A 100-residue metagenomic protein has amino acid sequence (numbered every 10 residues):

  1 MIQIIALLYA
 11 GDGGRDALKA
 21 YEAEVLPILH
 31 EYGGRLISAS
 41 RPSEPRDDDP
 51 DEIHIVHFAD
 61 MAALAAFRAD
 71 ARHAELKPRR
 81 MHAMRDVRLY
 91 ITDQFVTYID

Functional and structural regions predicted by a protein language model:
M1-I53, F58-A69, D93-D100: Short S/T/G/P-rich N-terminal loop/turn motif that feeds into the first structured element of a domain
L64, R72-Y90: C-terminal structural segments of small proteins and small subunits
